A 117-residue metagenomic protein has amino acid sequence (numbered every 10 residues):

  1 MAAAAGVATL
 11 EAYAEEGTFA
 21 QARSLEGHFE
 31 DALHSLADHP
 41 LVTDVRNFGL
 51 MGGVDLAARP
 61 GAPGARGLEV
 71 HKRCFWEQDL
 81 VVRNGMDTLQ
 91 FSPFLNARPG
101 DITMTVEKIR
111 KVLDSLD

Functional and structural regions predicted by a protein language model:
M1-D117: Conserved N-terminal phosphate-binding loop of PLP-dependent enzymes in the Aspartate aminotransferase
